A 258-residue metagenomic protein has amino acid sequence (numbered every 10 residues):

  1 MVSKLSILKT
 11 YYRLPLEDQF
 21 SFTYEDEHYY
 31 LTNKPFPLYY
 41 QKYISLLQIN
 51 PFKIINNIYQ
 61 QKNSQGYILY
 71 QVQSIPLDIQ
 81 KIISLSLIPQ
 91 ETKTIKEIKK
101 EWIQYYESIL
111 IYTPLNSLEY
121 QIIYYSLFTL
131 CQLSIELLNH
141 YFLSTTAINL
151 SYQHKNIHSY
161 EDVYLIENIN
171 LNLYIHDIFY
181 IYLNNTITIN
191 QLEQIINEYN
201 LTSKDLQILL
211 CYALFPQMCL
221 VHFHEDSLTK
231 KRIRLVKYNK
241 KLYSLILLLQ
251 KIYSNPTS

Functional and structural regions predicted by a protein language model:
M1-Q65, T257-S258: Conserved NTP-binding catalytic cores of kinases and kinase-like/nucleotidyltransferase enzymes across multiple kinase
Q19-L31, I58-Q61, Q132-I178: Active-site acidic catalytic loop and adjacent metal/ATP-binding pocket of ATP-dependent phosphoryl transfer enzymes
N63-L77, Y106-T113, F215-L235: A glycine-centered beta->alpha junction motif in the catalytic cores of kinase/phosphotransferase enzymes
I68-I103, L130: Conserved kinase catalytic-core helix
S108-Y152, I252-S258: An alpha-helical support segment within catalytic cores of ATP-dependent transferases
S159-D205: Active-site Asp-x-Gly
I208-L214: Central hydrophobic cores of alpha-helical transmembrane segments in multi-pass integral membrane proteins
C219-S258: ATP/Mg2+ or Mg2+-diphosphate-binding catalytic cores that bind nucleotide phosphates or diphosphates via glycine-rich
